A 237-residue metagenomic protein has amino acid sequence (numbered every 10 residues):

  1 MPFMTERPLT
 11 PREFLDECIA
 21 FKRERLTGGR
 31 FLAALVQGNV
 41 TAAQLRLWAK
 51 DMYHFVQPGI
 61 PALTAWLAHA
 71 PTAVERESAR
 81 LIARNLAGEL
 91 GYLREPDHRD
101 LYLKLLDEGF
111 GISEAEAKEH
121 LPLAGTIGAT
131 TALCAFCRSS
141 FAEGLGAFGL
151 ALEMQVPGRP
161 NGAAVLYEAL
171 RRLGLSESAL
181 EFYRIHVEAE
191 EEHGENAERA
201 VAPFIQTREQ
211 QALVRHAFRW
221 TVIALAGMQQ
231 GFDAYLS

Functional and structural regions predicted by a protein language model:
P2-S237: Non-heme di-metal
